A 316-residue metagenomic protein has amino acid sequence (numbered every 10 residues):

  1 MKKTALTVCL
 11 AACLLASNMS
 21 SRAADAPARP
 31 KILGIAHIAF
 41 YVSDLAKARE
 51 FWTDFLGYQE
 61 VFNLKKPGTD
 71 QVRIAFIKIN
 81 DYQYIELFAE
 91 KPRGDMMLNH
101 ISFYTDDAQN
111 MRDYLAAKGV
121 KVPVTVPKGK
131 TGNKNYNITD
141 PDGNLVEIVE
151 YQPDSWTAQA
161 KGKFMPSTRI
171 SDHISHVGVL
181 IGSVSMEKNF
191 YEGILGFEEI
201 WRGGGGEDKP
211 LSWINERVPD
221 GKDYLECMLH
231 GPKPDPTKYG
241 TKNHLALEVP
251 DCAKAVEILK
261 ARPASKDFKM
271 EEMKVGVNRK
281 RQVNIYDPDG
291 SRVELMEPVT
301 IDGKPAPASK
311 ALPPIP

Functional and structural regions predicted by a protein language model:
M1-T4: Positively charged n-region of N-terminal signal peptides that target proteins for export
T7-S17: Bacterial N-terminal signal peptides
M19-A23: Sec/Tat signal peptide C-region and signal peptidase I cleavage site
A24-K31, L64, R112, A116-H173 (+4 more regions): Vicinal oxygen chelate
P30-L33, A39-Y84, A117, G178-L225 (+1 more regions): Core segments of cupin and vicinal oxygen chelate
L33-S43, A75-K78, E90-L115, K134-T139 (+5 more regions): Vicinal oxygen chelate
Y82-E86, D95, G143-V146, G221-L225 (+1 more regions): Short, charged/polar, Gly/Pro-enriched secondary-structure boundary elements
S185-V275, D287: Structured core of small recognition/catalytic domains
